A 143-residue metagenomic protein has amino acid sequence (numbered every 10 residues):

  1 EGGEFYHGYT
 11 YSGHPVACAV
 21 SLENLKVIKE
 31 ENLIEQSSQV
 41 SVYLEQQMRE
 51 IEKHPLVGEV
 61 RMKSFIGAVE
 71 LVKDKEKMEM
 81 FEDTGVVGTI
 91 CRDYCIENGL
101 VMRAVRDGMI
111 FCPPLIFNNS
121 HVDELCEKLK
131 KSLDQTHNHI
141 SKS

Functional and structural regions predicted by a protein language model:
E1-S143: Conserved N-terminal phosphate-binding loop of PLP-dependent enzymes in the Aspartate aminotransferase
